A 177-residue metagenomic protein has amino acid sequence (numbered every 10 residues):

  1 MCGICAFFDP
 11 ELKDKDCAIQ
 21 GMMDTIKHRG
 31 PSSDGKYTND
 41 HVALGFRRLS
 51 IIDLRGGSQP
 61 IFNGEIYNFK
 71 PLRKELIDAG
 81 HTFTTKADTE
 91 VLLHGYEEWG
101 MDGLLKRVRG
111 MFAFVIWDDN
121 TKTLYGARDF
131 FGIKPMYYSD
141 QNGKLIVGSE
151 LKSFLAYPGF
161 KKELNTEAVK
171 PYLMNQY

Functional and structural regions predicted by a protein language model:
M1-Y177: Cysteine-centered catalytic environments shared across enzyme families
